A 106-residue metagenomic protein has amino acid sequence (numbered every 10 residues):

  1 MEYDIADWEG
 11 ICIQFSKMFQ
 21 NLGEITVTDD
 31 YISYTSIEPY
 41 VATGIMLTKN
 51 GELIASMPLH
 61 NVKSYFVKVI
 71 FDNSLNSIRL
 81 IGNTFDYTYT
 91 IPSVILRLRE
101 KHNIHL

Functional and structural regions predicted by a protein language model:
M1-L106: Acidic, polar-rich N-terminal leader regions of halophilic archaeal proteins
